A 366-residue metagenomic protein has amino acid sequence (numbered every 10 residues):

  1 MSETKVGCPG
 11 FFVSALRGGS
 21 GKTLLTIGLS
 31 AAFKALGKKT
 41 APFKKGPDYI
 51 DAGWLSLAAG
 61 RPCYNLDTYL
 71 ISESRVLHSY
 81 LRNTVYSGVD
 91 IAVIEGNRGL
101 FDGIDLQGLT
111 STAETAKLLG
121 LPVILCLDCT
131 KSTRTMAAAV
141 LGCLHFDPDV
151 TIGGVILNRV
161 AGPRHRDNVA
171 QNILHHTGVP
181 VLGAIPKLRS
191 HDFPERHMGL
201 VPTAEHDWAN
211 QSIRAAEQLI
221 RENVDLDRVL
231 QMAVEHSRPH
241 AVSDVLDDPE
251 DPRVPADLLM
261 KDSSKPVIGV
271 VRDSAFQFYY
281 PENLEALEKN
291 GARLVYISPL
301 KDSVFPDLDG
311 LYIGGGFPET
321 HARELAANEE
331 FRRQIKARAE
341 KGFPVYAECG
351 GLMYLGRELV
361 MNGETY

Functional and structural regions predicted by a protein language model:
S2-L119, L127-G154, A161-D167: ATP-dependent carboxylate-amine ligase catalytic core
G10, K38-K39, K265-V267, R293: Residues that mark the start of a beta-strand
L29, A58, V140-G142, Q171-H175 (+3 more regions): Short, solvent-exposed amphipathic alpha-helical segments in soluble enzyme and RNA/protein-processing domains
K44-K45, V181-R189, R293-L300: Beta-strand->loop->alpha-helix junctions that form or flank phosphate-binding loops in nucleotide-handling enzymes
L121, V179, E340-P344: A short helix->loop->beta-strand "cap" motif at the edges of active sites that frequently abuts
T133-L259: Internal gly/pro-rich beta-alpha loop/helix module that stabilizes soluble enzyme cofactors or their anionic handles
A256-M260, P266-A327, R333-R338: Phosphate-binding active sites in nucleotide-utilizing proteins
P318-Y366: Cysteine-nucleophile active-site neighborhood
